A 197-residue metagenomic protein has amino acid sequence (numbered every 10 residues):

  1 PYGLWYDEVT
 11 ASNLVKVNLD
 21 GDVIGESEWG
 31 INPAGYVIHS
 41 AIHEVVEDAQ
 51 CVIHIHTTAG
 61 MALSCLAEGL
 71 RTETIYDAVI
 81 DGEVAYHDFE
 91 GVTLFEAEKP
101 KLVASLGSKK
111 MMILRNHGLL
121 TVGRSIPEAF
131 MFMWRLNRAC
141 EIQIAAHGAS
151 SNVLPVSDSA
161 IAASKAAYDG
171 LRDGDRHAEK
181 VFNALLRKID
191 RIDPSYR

Functional and structural regions predicted by a protein language model:
P1-R197: Glycine-rich flexible loops
